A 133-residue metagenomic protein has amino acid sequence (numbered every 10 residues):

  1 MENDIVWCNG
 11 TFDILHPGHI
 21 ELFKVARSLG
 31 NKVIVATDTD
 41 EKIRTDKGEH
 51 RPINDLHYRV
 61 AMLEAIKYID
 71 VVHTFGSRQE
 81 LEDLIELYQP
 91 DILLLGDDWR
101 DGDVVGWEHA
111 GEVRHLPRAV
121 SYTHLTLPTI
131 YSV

Functional and structural regions predicted by a protein language model:
M1-L125: Nucleotidyltransferase catalytic core that binds NTPs
H124, T129-V133: Single conserved hydrophobic/aromatic residue that forms the stacking wall/gate of nucleotide- or nucleobase-binding
